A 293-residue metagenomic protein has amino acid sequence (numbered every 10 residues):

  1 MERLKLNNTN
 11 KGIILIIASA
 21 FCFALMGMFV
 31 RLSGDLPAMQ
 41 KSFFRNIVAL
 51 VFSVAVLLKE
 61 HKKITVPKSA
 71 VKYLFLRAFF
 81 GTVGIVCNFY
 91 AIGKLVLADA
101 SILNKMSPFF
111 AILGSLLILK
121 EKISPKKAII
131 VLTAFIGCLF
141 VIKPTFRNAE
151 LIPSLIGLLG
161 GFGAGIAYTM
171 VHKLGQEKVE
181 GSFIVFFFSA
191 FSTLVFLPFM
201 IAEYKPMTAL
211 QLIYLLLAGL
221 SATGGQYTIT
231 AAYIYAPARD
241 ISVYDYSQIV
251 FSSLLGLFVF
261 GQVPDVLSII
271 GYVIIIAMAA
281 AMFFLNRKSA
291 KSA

Functional and structural regions predicted by a protein language model:
M1-F21, L50-L76, P125, A149 (+5 more regions): Membrane-interface interhelical linkers
M1-Q40, A149-K173, S292-A293: Glycine-/small-residue-enriched transmembrane alpha-helix faces in small-molecule transporters and effluxers
A20-A24, V54, A78, T82-V86 (+8 more regions): Hydrophobic/small/kink-forming positions within alpha-helical transmembrane segments of polytopic membrane proteins
A38-A49, Y90-S107, E150-G163, T208-A222 (+2 more regions): Structural signature of hydrophobic alpha-helical transmembrane segments
I85-K94, F140-E150, S192-M207, V250-S268: Hydrophobic alpha-helical transmembrane segments in multi-pass integral membrane proteins
S101-M106, K178-F188, Q226-L257: Helix-helix packing/entry segments at the starts of transmembrane helices
S107-I129, V250-I269: C-terminal transmembrane-helix exit sites in multi-pass transporters
K126-K143, L267-N286: Hydrophobic transmembrane alpha-helices of multi-pass small-molecule transport proteins
